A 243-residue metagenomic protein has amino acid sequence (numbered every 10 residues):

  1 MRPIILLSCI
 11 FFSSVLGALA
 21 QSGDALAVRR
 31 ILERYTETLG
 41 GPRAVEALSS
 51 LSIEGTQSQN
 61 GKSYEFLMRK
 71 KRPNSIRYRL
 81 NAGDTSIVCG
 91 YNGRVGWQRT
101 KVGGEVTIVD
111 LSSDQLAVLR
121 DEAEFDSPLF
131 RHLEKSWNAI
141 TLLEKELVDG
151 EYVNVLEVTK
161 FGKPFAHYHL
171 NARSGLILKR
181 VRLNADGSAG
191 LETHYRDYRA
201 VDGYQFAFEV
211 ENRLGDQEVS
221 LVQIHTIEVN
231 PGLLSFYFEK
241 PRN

Functional and structural regions predicted by a protein language model:
M1-I4: Positively charged n-region of N-terminal signal peptides that target proteins for export
L6-V15: Bacterial N-terminal signal peptides
A20, G150-P241: Gly/Pro-enriched, hydrophobic low-complexity segments that function as extracytoplasmic propeptides/linkers
Q21-V28: Cleaved targeting-peptide boundary
R30-G104, S136-W137, T141: N-terminal mature ectodomain segment of secretory-pathway/periplasmic proteins
M68-S75, N92-V95, S113-Q115, N171-S174 (+2 more regions): A short, sequence-level motif marking secondary-structure junctions
W97-S127: Acidic/charged, solvent-exposed loop-and-adjacent secondary-structure segments enriched in E/D, K/R, S/T, and G/P
L119-D149, R173-V181: Short, conserved active-site entrance elements at the starts or edges of catalytic domains
